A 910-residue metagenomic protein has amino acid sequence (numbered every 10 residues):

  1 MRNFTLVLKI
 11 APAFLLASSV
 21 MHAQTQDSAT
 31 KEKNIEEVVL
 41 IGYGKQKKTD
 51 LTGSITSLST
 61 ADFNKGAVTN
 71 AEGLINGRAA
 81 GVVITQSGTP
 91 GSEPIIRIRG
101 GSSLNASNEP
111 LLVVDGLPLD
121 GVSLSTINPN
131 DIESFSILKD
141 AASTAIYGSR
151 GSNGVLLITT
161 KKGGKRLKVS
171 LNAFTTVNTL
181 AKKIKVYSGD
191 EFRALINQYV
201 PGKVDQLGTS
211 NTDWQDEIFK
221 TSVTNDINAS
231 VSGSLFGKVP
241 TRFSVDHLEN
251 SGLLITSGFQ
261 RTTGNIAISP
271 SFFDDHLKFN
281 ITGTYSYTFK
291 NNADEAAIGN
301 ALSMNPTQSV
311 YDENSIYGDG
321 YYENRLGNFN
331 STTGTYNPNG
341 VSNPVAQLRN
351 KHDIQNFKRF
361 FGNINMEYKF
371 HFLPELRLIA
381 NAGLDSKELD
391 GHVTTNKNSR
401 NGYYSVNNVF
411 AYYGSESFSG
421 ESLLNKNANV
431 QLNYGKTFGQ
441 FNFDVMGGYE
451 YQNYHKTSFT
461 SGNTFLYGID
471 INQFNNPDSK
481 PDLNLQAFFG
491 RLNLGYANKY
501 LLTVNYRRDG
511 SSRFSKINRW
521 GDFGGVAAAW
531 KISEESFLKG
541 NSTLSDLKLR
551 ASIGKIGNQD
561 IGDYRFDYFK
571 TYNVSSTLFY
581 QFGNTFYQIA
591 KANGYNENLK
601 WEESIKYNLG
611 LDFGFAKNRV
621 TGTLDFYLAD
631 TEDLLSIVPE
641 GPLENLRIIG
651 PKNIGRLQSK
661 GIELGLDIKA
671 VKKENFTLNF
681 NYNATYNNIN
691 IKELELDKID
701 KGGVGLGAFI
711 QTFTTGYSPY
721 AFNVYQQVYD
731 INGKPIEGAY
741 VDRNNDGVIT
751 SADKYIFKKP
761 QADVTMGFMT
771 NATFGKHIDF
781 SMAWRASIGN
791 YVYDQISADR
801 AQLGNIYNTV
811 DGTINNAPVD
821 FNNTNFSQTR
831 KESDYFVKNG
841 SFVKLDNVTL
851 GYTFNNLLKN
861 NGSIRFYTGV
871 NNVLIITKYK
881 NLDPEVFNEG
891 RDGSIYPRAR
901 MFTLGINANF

Functional and structural regions predicted by a protein language model:
M1-S286, D294-E295, Y336, F361-G362 (+4 more regions): Short, small/polar-rich motifs associated with maturation and membrane association, primarily at protein termini
T85-S87, V204-S232, F236, N396-R400 (+3 more regions): Outer-membrane beta-barrel transmembrane domain signature of Gram-negative proteins, especially the mid-to-C-terminal
D131-E133, G151-V177, G237-S251, I255-Y322 (+12 more regions): Transmembrane beta-barrel strand/turn architecture of Gram-negative outer membrane proteins
S170-G208, K669-P760, K878: Conserved small-residue
Q206-L248, L253, G320-F370, F474-F489 (+6 more regions): Outer-membrane beta-barrel transmembrane strand signature
V345, S511, S787-N871: Extracytoplasmic gating/loop element in the C-terminal half of outer-membrane beta-barrel translocons and assembly
H455-Q473, K539-E603, R619-L657, E695 (+3 more regions): Solvent-exposed loop/turn elements at secondary-structure boundaries
I654-S659, G702-K734, D811, A817-V819 (+2 more regions): C-terminal beta-signal and terminal closure region of outer-membrane beta-barrel proteins
